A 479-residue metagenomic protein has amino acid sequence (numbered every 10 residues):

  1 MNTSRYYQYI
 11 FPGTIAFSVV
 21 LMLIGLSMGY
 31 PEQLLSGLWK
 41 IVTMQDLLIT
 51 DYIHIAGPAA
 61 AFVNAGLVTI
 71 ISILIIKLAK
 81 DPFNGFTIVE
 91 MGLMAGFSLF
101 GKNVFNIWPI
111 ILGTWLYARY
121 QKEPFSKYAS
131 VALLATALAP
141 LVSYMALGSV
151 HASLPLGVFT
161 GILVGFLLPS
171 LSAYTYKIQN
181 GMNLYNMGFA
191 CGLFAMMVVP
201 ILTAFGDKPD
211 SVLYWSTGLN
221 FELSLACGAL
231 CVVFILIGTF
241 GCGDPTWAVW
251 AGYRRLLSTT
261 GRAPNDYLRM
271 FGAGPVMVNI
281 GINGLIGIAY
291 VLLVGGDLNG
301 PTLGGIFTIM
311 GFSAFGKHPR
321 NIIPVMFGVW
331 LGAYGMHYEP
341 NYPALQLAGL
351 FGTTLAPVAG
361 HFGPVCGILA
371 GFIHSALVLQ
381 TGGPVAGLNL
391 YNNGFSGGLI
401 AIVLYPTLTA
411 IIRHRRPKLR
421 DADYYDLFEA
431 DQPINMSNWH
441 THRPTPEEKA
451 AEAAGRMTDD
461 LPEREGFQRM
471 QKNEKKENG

Functional and structural regions predicted by a protein language model:
M1-K102, G238-W247, R269-M277, L285-V291 (+3 more regions): N-terminal signal-anchor module of multipass membrane proteins
F11-M28, A65-I76, G92-F97, T114-A118 (+9 more regions): Hydrophobic core segments of alpha-helical transmembrane domains in multi-pass membrane transport and ion-translocation
A56-A65, L99-W108, A152-V164, D297-T302 (+1 more regions): Structural signature of hydrophobic alpha-helical transmembrane segments
K77, G92-K122, L133, Y144 (+2 more regions): Conserved mixed alpha/beta catalytic, RNA-binding, or beta-rich assembly cores of soluble enzyme, regulatory
F83, T246-A333: Transmembrane helical segments that form the transport core of multi-pass membrane transport proteins
A139-V164, L168-L225, T381-G383, L390-N392: Membrane-interface helix-loop-helix junctions at boundaries between adjacent transmembrane segments
G157, G161-T175, N186, P343-R415: C-terminal transmembrane helix pair
Y253-L257, H414-H440: Short, highly charged, low-complexity non-transmembrane loops/tails of multi-pass membrane proteins
